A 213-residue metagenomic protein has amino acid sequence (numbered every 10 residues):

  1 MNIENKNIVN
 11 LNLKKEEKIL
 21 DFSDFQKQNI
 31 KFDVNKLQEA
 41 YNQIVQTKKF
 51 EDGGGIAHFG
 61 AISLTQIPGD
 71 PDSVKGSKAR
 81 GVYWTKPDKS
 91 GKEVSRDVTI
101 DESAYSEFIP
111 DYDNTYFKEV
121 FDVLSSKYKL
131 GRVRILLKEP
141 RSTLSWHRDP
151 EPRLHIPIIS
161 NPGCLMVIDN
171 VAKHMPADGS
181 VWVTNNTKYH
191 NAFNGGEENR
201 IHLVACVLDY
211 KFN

Functional and structural regions predicted by a protein language model:
M1-W146, N161, H174: Fe(II)/2-oxoglutarate oxygenase catalytic core
K129, P150, E197-N199: A short, structural micro-pattern
R132, P152-L154: Short glycine-rich loop/turn motifs
L137, R148, I158, I168-N170 (+2 more regions): Residue-level recognition of conserved beta-strand positions in structured domain cores
P140-S142, E151, N161-G163, T187-H190 (+1 more regions): Short, solvent-exposed loop/turn segments at secondary-structure junctions
L144-H147, C164-M166, M175, T184-G196: Short beta-strand His + acidic residue motifs that chelate non-heme Fe in jelly-roll/DSBH and cupin folds
L154-P157, V181-V183, E197-N213: A short hydrophobic beta-strand segment most commonly corresponding to one strand of the jelly-roll/cupin
P157-A177: A short beta-strand-loop-beta hairpin characteristic of the jelly-roll/cupin
